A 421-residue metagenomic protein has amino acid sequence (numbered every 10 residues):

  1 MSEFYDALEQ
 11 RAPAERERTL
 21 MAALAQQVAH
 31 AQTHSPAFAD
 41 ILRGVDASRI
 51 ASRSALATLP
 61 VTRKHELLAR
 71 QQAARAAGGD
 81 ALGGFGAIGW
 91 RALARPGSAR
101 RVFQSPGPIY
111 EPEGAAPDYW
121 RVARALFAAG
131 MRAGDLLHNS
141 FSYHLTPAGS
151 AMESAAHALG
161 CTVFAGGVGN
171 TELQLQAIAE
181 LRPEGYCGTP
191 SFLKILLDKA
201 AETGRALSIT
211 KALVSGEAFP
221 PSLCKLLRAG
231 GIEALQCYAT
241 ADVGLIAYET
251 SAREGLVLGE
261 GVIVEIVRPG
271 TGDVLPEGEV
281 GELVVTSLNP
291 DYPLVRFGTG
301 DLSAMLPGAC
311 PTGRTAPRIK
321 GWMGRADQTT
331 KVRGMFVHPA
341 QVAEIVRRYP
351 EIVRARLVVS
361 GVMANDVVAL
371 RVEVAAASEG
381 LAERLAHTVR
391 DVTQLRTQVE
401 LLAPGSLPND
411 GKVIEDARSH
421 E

Functional and structural regions predicted by a protein language model:
M1, Y5-A7, K64-G230, R253 (+1 more regions): Active-site phosphate/ATP/adenylate-binding loop shared across adenylate-forming ligases
M1-Q104, P108-A128, A364-A369, G380-V392 (+2 more regions): Nucleotide 5′-phosphate-binding alpha/beta core
A31, S105, L137, Y186 (+5 more regions): Residue-level signal for inorganic ion chemistry
A37, I41, L173, I195-L196 (+3 more regions): Phosphate- and divalent-cation-binding pockets in alpha/beta enzyme and binding domains that engage nucleotide-derived
P183-L193, A234, G255-I263, A417-E421: A polyampholytic, Gly/Pro-enriched intrinsically disordered region
Y186, L288-L395, G411: AMP-binding/adenylate-forming catalytic core of the ANL superfamily
F219-C310: Conserved AMP-binding/adenylate-forming
L235-T240, V359, E400-L401: Beta-strand->loop->alpha-helix junctions that form or flank phosphate-binding loops in nucleotide-handling enzymes
